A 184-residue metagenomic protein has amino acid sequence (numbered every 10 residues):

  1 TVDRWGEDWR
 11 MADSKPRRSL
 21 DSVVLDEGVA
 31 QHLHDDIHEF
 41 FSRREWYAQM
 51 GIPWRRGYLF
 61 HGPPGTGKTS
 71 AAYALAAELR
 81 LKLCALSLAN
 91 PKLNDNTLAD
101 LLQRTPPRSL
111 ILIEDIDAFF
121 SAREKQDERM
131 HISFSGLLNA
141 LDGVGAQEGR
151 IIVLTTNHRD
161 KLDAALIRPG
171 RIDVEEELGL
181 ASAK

Functional and structural regions predicted by a protein language model:
T1-S19: Interdomain "pre-motor" coupling segment immediately N-terminal to P-loop NTPase/helicase cores
R18-D21, R56: Generic beta-strand structural signal
E27-K184: Walker A/P-loop NTP-binding motif of AAA+ ATPase domains
